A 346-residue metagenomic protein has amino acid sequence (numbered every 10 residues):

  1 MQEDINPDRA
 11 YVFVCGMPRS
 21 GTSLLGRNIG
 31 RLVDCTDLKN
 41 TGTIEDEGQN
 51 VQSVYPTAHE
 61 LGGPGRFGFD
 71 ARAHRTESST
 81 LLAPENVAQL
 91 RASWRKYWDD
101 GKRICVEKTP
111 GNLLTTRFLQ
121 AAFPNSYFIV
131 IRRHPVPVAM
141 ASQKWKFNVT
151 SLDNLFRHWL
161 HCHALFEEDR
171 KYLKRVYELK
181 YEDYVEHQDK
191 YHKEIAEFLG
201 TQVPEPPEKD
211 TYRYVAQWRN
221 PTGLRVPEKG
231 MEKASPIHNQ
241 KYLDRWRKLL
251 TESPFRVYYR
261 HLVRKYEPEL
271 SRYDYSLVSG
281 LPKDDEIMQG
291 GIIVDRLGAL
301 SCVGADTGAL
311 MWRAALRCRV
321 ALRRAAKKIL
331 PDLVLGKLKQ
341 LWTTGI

Functional and structural regions predicted by a protein language model:
M1, T22, L90-W94, T115-R117 (+1 more regions): A generic local structural motif
M1-Q89, K339-I346: PAPS-dependent sulfotransferase catalytic core
M1-Y11, T201-I346: PAPS-dependent sulfotransferases, especially Golgi type II membrane carbohydrate sulfotransferases
T41-G48, R132-V136, E208-D210: A short, structured active-site edge motif that brings together acidic residues
P56, W98-P206, G223-V226: PAPS-dependent sulfotransferase catalytic domain
S79-C105: Alpha-helix-centered segments that form part of catalytic cores
